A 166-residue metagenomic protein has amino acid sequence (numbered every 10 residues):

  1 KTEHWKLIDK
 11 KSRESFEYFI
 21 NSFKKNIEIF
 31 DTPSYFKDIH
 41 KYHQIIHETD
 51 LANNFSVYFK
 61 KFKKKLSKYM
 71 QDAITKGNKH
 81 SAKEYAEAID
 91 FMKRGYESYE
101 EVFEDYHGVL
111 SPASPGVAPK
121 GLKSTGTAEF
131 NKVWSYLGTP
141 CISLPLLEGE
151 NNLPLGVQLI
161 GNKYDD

Functional and structural regions predicted by a protein language model:
K1-K6, E17-S22, H80-D90, L122-K123 (+1 more regions): Structural helix-boundary/capping segments
K1-Y42, K79: Gly/Ser-rich, acidic/histidine-flanked active-site/gating loops
K10-S12, I39-T49, K120-T125: Short glycine/threonine-rich loop-to-helix capping motif typified by GTGT followed within a few residues by an Asp-Pro
Y42-Y96, E100, P145-G156: Short helix-loop capping/hinge segments that flank enzyme active sites or metal/cofactor-binding pockets
H43, E87, S114-V133: Short, surface-exposed loop/helix-turn segments at secondary-structure junctions that function as lids/hinges flanking
Y106: An anion/phosphate-binding loop that grips the pyrophosphate of nucleotide cofactors and donors
